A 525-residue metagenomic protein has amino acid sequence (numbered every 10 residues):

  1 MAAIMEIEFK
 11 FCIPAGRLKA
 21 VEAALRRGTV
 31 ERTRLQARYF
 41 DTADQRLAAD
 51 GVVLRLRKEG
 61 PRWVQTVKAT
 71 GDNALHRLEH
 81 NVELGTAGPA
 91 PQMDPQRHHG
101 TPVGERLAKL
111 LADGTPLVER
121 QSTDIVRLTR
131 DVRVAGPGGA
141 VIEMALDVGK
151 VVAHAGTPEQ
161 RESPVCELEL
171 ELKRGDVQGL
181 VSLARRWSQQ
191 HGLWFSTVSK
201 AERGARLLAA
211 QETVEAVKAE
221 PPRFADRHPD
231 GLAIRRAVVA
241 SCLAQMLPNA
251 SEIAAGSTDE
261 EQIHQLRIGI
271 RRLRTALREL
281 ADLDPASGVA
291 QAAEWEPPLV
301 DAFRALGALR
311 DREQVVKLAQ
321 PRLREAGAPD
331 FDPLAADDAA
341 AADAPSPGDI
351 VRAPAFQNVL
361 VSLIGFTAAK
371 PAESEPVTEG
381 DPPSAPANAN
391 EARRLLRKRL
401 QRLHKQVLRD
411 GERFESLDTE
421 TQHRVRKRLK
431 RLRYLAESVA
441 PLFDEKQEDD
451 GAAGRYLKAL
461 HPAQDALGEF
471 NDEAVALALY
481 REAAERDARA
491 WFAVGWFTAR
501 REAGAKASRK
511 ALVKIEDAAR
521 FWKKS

Functional and structural regions predicted by a protein language model:
M1-S525: Function-determining surface determinants
